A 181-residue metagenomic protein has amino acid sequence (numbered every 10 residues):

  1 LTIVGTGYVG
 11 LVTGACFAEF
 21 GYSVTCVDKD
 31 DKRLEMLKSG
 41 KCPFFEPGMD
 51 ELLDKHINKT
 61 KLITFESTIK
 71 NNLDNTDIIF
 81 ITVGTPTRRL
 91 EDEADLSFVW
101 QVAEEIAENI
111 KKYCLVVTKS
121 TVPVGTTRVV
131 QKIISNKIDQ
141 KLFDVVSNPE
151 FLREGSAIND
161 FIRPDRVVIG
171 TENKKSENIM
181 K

Functional and structural regions predicted by a protein language model:
L1-C42: NAD(P)+-binding Rossmann beta1-loop-alpha1 motif at the extreme N-terminus of oxidoreductases
S23, L62-T64, D144: Conserved beta-strand segments of alpha/beta enzyme cores
G48-D77, T87, A107: A structured beta-alpha segment of the ubiquitous adenosine-cofactor-binding alpha/beta core
D74-N75, K112, P164: Alpha-helix C-terminal capping/helix-to-coil transition sites in glycosyltransferase folds
I81-V83, S120, T171-E172: Glycine-rich, N-terminal phosphate-binding loop of Rossmann-like dinucleotide-binding domains
T87-F151: Rossmann-like NAD(P)(H) cofactor-binding subdomain of soluble oxidoreductases
V130-V146, A157-K181: Internal alpha-helical scaffold of NAD(P)-dependent oxidoreductase catalytic cores
